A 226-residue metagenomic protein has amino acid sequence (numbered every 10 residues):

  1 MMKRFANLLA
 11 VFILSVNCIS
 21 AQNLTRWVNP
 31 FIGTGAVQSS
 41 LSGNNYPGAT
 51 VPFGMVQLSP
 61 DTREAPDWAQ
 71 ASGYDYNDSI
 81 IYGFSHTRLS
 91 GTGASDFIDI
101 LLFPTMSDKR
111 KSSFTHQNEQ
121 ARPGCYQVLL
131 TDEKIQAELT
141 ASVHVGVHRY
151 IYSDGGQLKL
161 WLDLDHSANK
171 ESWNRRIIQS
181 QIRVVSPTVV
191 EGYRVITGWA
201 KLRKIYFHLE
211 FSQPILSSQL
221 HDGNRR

Functional and structural regions predicted by a protein language model:
M1-Q22: Bacterial Sec-dependent N-terminal signal peptides
Q22-R226: Accessory carbohydrate-recognition regions in carbohydrate-active enzymes
